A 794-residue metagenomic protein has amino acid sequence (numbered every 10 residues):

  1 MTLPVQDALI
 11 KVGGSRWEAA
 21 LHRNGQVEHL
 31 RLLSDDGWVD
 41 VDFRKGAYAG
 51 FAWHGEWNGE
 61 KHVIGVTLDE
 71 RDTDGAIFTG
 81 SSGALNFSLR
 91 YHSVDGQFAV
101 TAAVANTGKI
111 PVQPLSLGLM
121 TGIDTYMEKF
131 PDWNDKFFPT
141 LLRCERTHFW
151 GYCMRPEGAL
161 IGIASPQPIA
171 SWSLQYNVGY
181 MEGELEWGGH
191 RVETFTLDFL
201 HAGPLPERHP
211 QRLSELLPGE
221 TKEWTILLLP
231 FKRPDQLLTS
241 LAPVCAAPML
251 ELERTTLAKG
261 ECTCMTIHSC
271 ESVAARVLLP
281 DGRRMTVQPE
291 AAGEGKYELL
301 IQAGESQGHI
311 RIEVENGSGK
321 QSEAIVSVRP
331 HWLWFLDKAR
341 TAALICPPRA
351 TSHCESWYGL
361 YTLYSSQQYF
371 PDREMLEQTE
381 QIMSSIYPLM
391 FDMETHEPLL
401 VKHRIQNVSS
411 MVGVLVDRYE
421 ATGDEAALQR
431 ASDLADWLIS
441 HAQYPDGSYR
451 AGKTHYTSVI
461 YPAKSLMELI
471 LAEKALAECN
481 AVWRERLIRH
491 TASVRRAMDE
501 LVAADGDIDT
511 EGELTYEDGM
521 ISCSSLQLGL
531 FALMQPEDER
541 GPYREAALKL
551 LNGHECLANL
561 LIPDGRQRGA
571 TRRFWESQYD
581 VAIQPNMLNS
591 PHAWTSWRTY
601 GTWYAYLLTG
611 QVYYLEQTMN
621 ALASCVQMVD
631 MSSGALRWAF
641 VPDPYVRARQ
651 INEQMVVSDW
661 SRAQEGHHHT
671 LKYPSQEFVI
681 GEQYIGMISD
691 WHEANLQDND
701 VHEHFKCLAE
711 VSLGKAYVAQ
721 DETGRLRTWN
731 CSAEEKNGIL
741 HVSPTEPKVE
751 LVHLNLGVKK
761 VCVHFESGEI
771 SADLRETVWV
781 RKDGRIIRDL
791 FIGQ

Functional and structural regions predicted by a protein language model:
M1-T101, A105-Y180, L185, T225 (+2 more regions): Beta-strand-rich N-terminal accessory domains
G108-G118, L237-L238, A274-V277, L751-L754: Short, hydrophobic/aromatic beta-strand segments
M127-P131, L238-G260, S322-S352: Low-complexity, Pro/Ser/Thr- and charge-rich linker/hinge segments at domain boundaries
N134-E215, S272-A274, D281-V287, K760-V763 (+1 more regions): Trp/Gly-enriched beta-strand surface patches
S214-K232, R788-L790: Short Pro-Gly-centered flexible turn/kink motifs
P234-T263, E271-S272, Q307, A472-E485 (+3 more regions): Terminal, non-catalytic domain-edge segments
A274-W334: Extended acidic/polar, glycine-enriched regions that form or flank non-catalytic beta-rich accessory modules
R329-S596, W603, L607, V612-C625 (+1 more regions): Catalytic cores of extracellular degradative/oxidative enzymes
